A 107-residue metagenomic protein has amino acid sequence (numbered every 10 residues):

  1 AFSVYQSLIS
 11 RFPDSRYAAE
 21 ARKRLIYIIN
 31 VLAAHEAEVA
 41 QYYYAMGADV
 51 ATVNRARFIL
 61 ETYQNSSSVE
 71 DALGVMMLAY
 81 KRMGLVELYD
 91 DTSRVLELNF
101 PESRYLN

Functional and structural regions predicted by a protein language model:
A1-N107: Acidic, polar-rich low-complexity tracts and alpha-helical solenoid repeat scaffolds
